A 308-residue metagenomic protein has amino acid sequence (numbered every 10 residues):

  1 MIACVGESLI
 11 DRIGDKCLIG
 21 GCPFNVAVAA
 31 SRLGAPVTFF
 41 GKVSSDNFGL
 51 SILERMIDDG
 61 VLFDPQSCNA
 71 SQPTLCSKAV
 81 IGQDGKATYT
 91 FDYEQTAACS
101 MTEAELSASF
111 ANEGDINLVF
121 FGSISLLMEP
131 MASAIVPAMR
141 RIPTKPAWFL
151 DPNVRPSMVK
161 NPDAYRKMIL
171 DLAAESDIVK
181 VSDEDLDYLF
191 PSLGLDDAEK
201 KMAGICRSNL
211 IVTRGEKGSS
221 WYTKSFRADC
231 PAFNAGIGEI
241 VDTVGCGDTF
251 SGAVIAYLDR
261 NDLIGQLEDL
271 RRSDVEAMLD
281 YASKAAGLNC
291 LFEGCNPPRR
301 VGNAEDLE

Functional and structural regions predicted by a protein language model:
M1-A3, N117-L118, I178, N209: Structural motif
M1-L62: Glycine-rich phosphate/adenosyl-contacting loop at the front of the ribokinase-like
R12, T90, N117, E129 (+2 more regions): Residues that scaffold the ATP/ADP-binding catalytic core of kinase and kinase-like folds
A30, S182, G247: Short, conserved phosphate/pyrophosphate- and ester-handling motifs at nucleotide-, phospho-/glycolipid
P36-S123, E305-E308: Conserved N-terminal subdomain of the carbohydrate kinase-like
L118, S123-K201, K217: Conserved beta-alpha-beta core of the PfkB/ribokinase-like small-molecule kinase fold
L193-E308: Conserved phosphate-binding/catalytic region of the ribokinase-like
